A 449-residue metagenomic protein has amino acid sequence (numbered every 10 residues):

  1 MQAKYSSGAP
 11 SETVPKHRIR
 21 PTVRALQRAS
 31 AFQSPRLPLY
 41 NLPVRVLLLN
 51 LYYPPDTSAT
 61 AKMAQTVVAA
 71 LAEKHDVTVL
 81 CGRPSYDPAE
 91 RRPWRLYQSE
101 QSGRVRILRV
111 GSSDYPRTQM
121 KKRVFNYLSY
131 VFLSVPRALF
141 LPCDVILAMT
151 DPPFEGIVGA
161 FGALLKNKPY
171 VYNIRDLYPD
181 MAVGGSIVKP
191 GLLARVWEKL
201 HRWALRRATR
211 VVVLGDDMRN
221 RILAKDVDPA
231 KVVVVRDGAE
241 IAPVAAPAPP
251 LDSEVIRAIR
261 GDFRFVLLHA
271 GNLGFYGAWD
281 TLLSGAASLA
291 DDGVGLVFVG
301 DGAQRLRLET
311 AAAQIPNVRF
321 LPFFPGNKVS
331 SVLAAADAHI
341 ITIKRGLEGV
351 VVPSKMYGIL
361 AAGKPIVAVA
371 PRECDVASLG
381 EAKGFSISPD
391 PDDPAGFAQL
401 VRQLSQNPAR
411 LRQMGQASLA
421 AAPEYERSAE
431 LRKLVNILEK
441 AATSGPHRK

Functional and structural regions predicted by a protein language model:
L39-Q101, K449: N-terminal subdomain of nucleotide-sugar transferases
R83, D217, G238: Carbohydrate-associated surface elements
R92-Q98, V244-R260: A short helix/loop element that forms part of the nucleotide-sugar donor recognition site in Leloir-type
V135, P142, F154-I157, F161-L165 (+1 more regions): Membrane-proximal helix-turn-helix segments that form the acceptor-binding/catalytic region of lipid-linked
P250, D392, G396, A409-L438: A charged, aromatic-enriched C-terminal amphipathic alpha-helix characteristic of glycosyltransferases across folds
A258-G277, L283-A286, V297: Conserved donor-binding/catalytic core segment of Leloir-type glycosyltransferases
G277, P325-A334, H339-L360, P365-S378: Nucleotide-sugar-dependent
D291-V297, R305-S330: Nucleotide-activated donor-binding/catalytic signature segment of Leloir-type glycosyltransferases, i.e., the conserved
